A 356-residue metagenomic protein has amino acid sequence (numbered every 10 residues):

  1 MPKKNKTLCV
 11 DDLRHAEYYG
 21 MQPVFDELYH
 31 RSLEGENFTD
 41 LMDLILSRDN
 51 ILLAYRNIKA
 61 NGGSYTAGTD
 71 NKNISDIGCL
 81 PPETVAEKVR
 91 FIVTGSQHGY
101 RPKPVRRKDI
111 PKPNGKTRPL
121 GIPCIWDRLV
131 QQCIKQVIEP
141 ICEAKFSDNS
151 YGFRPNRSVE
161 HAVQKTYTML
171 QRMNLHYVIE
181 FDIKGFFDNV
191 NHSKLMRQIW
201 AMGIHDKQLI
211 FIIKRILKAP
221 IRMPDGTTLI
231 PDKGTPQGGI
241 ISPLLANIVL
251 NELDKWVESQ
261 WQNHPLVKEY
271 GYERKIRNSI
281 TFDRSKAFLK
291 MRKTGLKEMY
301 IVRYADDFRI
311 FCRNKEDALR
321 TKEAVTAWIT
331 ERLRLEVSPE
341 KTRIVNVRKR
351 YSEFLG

Functional and structural regions predicted by a protein language model:
M1-L33, P265-K290: Intrinsically disordered, low-complexity and often Lys/Arg-enriched segments
T7, H15-I240: Conserved pre-catalytic core of RNA-dependent polymerases
P104, K145-N149, R154, H161-V347 (+1 more regions): Conserved polymerase palm-domain catalytic core
